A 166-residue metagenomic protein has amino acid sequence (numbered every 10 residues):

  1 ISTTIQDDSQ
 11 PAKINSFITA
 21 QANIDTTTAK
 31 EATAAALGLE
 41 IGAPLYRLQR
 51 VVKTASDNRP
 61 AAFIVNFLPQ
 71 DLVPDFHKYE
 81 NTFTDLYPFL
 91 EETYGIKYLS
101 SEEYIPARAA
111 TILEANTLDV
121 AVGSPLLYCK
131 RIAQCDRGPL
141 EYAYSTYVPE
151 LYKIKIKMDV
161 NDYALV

Functional and structural regions predicted by a protein language model:
I1-L45, P74-L99, K153-V166: HTH-adjacent hinge/linker in prokaryotic transcriptional regulators
G42-S56, L126-A133: A short beta-strand signature
R50-T54, F63-D71: Anionic-ligand binding region
A62-F63, Y142: Short glycine-/small-residue motifs
L68-P69, Y147-P149: A short acidic/small-residue loop/turn micro-motif
L72-V73, R137: Short loop-to-beta-strand junctions
Y104-I112, N116-C135, P139-T146: Extended hydrophobic
